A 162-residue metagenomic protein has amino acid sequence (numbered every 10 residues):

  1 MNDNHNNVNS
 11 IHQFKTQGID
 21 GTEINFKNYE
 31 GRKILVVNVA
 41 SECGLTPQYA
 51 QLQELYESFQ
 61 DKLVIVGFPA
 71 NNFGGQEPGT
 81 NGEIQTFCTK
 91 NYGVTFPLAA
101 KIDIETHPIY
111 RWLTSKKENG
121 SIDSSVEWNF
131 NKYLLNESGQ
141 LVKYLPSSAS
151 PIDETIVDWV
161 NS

Functional and structural regions predicted by a protein language model:
M1-K27, P47: N-terminal "domain-start" segment that seeds a small globular fold
G18, N38-E42: Amphipathic alpha-helical repeat scaffolds
G31-K33, E42, T46-N71, T89-Y92: Conserved helix-turn-beta segment immediately C-terminal to the redox Cys motif in thioredoxin-like folds
N38, K62-G79, V94-T106: Thiol-based oxidoreductase modules, predominantly thioredoxin-like and allied folds used for disulfide exchange
G82-N129: Short, internal strand/loop/helix patches that form the active-site neighborhood or redox-interaction surface
R111, S115-S162: Thiol-/selenol-based redox modules, centered on thioredoxin-like and closely related oxidoreductase domains
